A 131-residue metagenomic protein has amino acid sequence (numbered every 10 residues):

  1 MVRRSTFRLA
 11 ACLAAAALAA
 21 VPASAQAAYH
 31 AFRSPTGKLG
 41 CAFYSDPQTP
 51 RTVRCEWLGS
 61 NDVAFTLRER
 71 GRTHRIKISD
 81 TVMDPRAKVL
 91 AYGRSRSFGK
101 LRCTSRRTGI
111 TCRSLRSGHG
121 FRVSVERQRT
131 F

Functional and structural regions predicted by a protein language model:
M1-T6: N-terminal secretory signal peptides that target proteins for export/translocation
A10-A20: Bacterial N-terminal signal peptides
V21-A27: Sec/Tat signal peptide C-region and signal peptidase I cleavage site
A27-Y29, R86-G99: Short, recurring structural edge motifs at helix starts
H30-P35: Extracytoplasmic beta-rich ectodomain segments of secreted or membrane-anchored proteins
T36-S60, S97-L115: Extracellular/lumenal glycan-associated surfaces
T52-Y92, S117-H119, V123-F131: A low-complexity, Ser/Thr/Gly/Pro-enriched, surface-exposed linker/loop concept that marks segments flanking
